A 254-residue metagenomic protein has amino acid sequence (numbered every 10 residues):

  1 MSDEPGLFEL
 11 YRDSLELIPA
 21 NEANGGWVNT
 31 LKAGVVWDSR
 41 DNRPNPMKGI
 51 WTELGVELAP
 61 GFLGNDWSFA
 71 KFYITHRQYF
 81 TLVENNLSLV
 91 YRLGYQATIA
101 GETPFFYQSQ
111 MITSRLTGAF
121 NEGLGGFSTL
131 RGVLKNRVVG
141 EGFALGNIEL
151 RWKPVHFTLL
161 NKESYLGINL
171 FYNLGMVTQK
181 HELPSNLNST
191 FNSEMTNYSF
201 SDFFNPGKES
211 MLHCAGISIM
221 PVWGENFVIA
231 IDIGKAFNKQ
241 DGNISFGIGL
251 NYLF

Functional and structural regions predicted by a protein language model:
M1, V36, E53-E57, V90-Q96 (+3 more regions): Transmembrane beta-strands of outer-membrane beta-barrel proteins
M1-L17, N24, V28-L31, V36-R43 (+1 more regions): Intrinsically disordered, low-complexity linker/loop segments enriched in Gly/Pro and charged/polar residues
S2-D13, N21, N86, G167-G216: Outer-membrane beta-barrel transmembrane domain signature
S2-L10, K71-Y73, F106-L116, P184-N192 (+1 more regions): Flexible, surface-exposed loop regions and adjacent strand-edge segments of Gram-negative outer-membrane beta-barrel
N21, L31-G34, N42-K162, T178 (+1 more regions): C-terminal outer-membrane beta-barrel translocator/porin domains of Gram-negative envelope proteins and their
L134-G140, F200-S210, A236-N238: Short, contiguous acidic/charged loop-to-helix segments that flank catalytic cores in large enzymes
V155, L174-Q179, G224-E225, A236-N238: Short Gly/Pro-enriched loop/turn and capping motifs at secondary-structure junctions
P221, G242-F254: Outer-membrane beta-barrel "beta-signal"
